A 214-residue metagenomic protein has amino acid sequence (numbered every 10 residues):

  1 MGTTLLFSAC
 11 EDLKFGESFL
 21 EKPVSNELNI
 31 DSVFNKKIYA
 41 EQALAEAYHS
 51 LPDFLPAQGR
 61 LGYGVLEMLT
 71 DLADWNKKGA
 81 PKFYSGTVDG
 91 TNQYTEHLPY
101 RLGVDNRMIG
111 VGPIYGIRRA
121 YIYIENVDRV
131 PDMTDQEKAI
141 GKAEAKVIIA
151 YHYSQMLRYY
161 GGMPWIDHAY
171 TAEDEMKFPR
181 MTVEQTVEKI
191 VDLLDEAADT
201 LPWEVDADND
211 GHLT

Functional and structural regions predicted by a protein language model:
M1-L5: Bacterial N-terminal signal peptides
L6, C10-T70, Q136, G141 (+1 more regions): Acidic, glycine-rich segments characteristic of secretory precursors and extracytoplasmic regions
E11, T70-W75, V88-T91: Intrinsic-disorder/low-complexity regions
D12, G162-W165: Short, conserved catalytic or interaction motifs in soluble domains
K36, H49-P56, A80-Y160, E175-M176 (+2 more regions): Conserved, well-structured interaction surfaces
Q58-G79, I166-H168, P202-T214: Short, surface-exposed recognition loops and adjoining beta-strand edges that mediate ligand/DNA contacts, enriched
Y170-A172: Short, charged/polar, low-complexity loop and linker segments that flank or interrupt alpha-helical bundles
